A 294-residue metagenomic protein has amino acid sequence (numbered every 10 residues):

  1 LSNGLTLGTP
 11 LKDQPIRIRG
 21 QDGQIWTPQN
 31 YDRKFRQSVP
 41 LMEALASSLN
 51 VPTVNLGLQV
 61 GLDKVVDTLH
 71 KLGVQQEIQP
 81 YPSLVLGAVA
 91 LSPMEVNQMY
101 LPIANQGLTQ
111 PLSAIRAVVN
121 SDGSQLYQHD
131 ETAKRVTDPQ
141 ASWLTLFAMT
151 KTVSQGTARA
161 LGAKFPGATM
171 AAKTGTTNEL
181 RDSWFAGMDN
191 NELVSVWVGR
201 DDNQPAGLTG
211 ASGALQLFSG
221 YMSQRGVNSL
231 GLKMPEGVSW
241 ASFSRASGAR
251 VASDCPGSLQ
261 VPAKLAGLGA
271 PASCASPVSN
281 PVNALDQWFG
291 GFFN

Functional and structural regions predicted by a protein language model:
L1-S38, Q110-S124: Short, glycine/proline-biased beta-turn/loop segments that scaffold the active-site neighborhood
N3-T9, D63-L69, Y81, G220 (+1 more regions): Periplasmic/cell-envelope proteins involved in peptidoglycan metabolism and beta-lactam response
T6, E43, S47, S92-K264 (+2 more regions): A penicillin-recognizing enzyme superfamily signal
L11-I16, Q29-N105, T150-K151: Active-site-adjacent helix/loop patches that line small-molecule binding or acyl-intermediate pockets
Q14, N55, S242-F243, N294: Juxtamembrane regions of bacterial inner-membrane/periplasmic proteins, predominantly the peptidoglycan biogenesis
V278-N294: Short, low-complexity, Pro/Ser/Thr/Gly-rich segments in the mature regions of secreted, periplasmic
